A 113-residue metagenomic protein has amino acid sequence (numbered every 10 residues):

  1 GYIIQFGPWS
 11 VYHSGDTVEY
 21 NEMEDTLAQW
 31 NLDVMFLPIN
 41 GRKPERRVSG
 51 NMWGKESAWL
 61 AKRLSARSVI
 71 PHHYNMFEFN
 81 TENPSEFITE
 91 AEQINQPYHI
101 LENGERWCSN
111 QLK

Functional and structural regions predicted by a protein language model:
G1-W30, L101-K113: Core dinuclear metal-dependent hydrolase active-site scaffold
V18-G104: Cap/insert and terminal regions of metallo-dependent hydrolase folds
